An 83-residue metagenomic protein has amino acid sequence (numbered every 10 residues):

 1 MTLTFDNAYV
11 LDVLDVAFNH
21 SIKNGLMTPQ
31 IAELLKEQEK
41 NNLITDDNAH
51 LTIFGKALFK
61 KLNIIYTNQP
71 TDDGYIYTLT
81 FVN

Functional and structural regions predicted by a protein language model:
M1-A32, I65: Short amphipathic alpha-helical interface segments
E33-N41: Basic amphipathic alpha-helical segments that dock to polyanions
K40-N48: A short, conserved structural fragment
N48-I65, T71: Accessory beta->alpha helical hairpin/"wing" motif in late/C-terminal subdomains of nucleic-acid enzymes
G74-N83: Leucine-rich, amphipathic alpha-helical/linker segments
